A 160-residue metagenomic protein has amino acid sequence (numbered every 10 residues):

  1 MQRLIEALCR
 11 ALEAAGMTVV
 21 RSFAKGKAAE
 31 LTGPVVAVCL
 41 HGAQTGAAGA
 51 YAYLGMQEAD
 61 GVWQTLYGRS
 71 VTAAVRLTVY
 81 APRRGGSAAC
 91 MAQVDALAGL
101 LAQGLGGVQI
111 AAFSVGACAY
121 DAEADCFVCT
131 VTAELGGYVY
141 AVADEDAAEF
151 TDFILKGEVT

Functional and structural regions predicted by a protein language model:
M1-A59, V159-T160: Small/polar-rich, solvent-exposed N-terminal microdomains that initiate assembly or binding
Q2-R10, G107-T160: Short, charged interaction patches at domain edges and termini
L12-V19, Q103-A111: Short secondary-structure junctions
S22-A24, A59-V62, F113-A119: Short structured motifs
K27, Q64-L66, A122: Residues embedded in well-ordered secondary-structure elements
A47, R84-A88, Y138-D144: Intrinsically disordered, low-complexity acidic/polar segments
T65-G85, C126-Y138: Oligomerization/assembly interface segments of phage tail-like spikes and tubes
A88-G107: Short, hydrophobic/π-rich interface segment
